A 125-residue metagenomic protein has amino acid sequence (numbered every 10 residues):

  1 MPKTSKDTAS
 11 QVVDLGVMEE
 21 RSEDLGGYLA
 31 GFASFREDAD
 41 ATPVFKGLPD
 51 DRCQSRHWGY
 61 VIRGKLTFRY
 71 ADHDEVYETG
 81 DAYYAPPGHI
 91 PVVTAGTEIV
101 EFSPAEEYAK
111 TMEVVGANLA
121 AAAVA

Functional and structural regions predicted by a protein language model:
M1-T42, P49, A123-A125: A short, N-terminal "cap"/entry segment at the start of jelly-roll beta-barrel domains of the cupin/DSBH fold
E20-S22, F32, W58, D74 (+1 more regions): Conserved hydrophobic/aromatic beta-strand scaffold that supports enzyme active sites
G26, R69-H73, T94-G96: Short strand-coil-strand connectors
Y28, P87-M112: Ligand-binding loop in jelly-roll beta-barrel domains
T42-V44, E78-G80, K110-V114: A short, polar/proline- and glycine-enriched secondary-structure boundary/capping micro-motif
D51-F68: Short, conserved beta-strand element in jelly-roll/cupin
Y70-H89: Short acidic-glycine-tyrosine-enriched beta hairpin
V115-A125: Glycine- and charge-enriched low-complexity intrinsically disordered segments
